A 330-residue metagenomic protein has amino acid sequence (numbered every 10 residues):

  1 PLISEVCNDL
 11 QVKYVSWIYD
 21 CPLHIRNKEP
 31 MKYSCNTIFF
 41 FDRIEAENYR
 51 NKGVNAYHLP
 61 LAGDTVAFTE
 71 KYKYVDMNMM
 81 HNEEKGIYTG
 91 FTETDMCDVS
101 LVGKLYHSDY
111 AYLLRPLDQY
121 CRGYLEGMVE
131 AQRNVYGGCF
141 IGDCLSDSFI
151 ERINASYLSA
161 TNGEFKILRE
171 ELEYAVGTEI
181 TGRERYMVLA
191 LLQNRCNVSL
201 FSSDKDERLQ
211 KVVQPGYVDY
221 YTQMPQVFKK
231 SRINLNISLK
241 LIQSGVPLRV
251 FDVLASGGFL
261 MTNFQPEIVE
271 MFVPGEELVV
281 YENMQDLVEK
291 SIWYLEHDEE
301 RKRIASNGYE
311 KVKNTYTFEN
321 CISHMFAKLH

Functional and structural regions predicted by a protein language model:
P1-K52, T65-K71, V75-I87, G216 (+5 more regions): Extended catalytic core of nucleotide-activated donor transferases of GT-like folds
P1-Q11, E170-A175, V198-L200, F318 (+1 more regions): N-terminal pre-catalytic "stem/leader" segment of glycosyltransferase-like enzymes
M31-K32, R43, E47-V54, L59 (+2 more regions): Catalytic binding pocket for nucleotide-activated donors in carbohydrate/polymer assembly enzymes
V54-I242, Q265-I268: Nucleotide-sugar donor-binding catalytic core of glycosyltransferases
